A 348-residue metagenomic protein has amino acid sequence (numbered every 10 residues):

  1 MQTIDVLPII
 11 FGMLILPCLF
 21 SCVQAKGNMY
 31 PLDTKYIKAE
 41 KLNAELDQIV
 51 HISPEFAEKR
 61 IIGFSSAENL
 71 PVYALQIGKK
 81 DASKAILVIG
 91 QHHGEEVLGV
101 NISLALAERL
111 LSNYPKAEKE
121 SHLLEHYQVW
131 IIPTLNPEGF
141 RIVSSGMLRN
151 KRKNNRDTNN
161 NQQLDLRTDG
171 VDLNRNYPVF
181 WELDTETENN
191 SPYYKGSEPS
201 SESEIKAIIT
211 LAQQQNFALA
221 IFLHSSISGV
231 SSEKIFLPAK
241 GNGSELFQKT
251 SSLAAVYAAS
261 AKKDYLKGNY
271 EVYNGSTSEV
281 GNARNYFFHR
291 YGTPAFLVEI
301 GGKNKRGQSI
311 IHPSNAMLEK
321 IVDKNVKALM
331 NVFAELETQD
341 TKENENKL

Functional and structural regions predicted by a protein language model:
M1-I10: Bacterial N-terminal signal peptides that target proteins for export
I10-C18: Bacterial N-terminal signal peptides
V23-N69: Short glycine- and acidic-rich boundary segments immediately preceding or forming the N-terminal edge of structured
A57, L70, A82-A85, E125-W130 (+2 more regions): Loop/turn elements at helix/coil->beta-strand transitions in domains of secreted/extracellular proteins
I61-F64, I77-G78, I89-H92, I132-P137 (+3 more regions): Active-site-proximal beta-strand/loop segments in catalytic clefts of secreted hydrolases
V72, P178-L348: Metallocarboxypeptidase
A74-A82: Short beta-strand-to-loop junctions in surface cap/lid or active-site-entrance loops
V97-V100, A105-N242, R306: Active-site/substrate-binding loop(s) of hydrolase catalytic cores
